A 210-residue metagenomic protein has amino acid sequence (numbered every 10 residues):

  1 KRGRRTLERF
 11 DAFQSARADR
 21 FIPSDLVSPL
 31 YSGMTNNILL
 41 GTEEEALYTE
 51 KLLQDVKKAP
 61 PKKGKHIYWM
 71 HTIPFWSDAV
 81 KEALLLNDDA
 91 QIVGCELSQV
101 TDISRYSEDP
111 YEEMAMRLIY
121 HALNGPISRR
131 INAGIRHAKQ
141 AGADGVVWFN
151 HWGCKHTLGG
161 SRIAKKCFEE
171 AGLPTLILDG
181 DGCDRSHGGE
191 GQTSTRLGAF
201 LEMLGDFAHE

Functional and structural regions predicted by a protein language model:
K1-D102, L123: A charged, amphipathic alpha-helical module
E82-I92, E108-H121, P126-H209: Hydrophobic alpha/beta core scaffold segments
